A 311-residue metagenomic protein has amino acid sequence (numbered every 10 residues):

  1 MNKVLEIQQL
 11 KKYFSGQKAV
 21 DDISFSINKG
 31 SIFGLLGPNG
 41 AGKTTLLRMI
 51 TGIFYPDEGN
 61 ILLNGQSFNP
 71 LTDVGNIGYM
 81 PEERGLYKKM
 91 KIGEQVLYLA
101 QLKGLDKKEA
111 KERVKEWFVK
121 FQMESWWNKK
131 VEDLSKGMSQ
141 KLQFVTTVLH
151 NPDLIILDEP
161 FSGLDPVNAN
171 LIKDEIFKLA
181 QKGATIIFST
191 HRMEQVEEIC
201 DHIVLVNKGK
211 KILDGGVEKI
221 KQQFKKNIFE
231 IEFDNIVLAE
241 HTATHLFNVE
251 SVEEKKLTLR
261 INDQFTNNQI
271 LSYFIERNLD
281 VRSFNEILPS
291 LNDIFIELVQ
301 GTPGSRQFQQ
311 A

Functional and structural regions predicted by a protein language model:
M1-K11, G301-A311: ABC-family P-loop ATPase nucleotide-binding domain
K3-L5, K12-N207, L213: ABC transporter nucleotide-binding domains
Q95, S139, I236-L238, R282-N285 (+1 more regions): Short, basic, helix/turn surface patches
E218-Q223: Short acidic-hydrophobic catalytic motif
I228-V299: Short, charged/small-residue-rich alpha-helical element at the C-terminal edge of ABC transporter nucleotide-binding
